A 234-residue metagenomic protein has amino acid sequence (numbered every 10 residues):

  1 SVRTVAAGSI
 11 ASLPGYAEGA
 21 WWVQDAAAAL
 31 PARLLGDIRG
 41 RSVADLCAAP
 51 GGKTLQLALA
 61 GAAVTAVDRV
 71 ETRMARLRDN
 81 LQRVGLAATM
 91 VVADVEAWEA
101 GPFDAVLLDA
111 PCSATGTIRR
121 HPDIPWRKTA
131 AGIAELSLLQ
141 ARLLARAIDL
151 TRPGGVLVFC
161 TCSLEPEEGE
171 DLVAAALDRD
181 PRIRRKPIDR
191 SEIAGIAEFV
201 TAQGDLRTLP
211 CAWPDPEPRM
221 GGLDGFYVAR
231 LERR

Functional and structural regions predicted by a protein language model:
S1-R234: S-adenosylmethionine
